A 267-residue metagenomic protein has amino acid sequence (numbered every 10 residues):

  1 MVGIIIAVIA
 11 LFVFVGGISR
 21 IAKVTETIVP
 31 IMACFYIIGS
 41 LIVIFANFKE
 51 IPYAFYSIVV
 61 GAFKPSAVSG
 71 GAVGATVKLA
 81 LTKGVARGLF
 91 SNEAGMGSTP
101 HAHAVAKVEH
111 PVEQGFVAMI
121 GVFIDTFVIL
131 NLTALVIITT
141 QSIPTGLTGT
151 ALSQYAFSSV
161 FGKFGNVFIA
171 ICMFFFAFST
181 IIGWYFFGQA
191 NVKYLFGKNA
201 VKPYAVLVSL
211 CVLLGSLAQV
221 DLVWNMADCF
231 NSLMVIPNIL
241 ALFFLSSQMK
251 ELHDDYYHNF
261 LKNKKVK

Functional and structural regions predicted by a protein language model:
M1-I4, F63-L79, S159-V167, K198-P203 (+1 more regions): Membrane-interfacial loop-to-helix junctions in multi-pass transporters
M1-V59, V192, W224-K250: Membrane-interface loop-to-helix entry segments
V2-A7, F12-V15, F45-Y53, V60-H110 (+2 more regions): Hydrophobic, membrane-embedded alpha-helices of multi-pass small-molecule transporters
G3, V108-I124, K198-V206: Membrane-interface alpha-helices at helix entry/exit sites of multi-pass transporters
I5-V15, T25-I28, I38, G74 (+4 more regions): Hydrophobic alpha-helical transmembrane segments of multi-pass membrane proteins
R20-P30, I137-Y204, V220-P237: Transmembrane helix-loop boundary segments of multi-pass membrane transporters
L41-S57, P65-A72, A106-V108, I120-T150: Extracellular/periplasmic helix-exit of transmembrane alpha-helices
A200-D254, N263, K267: A generic transmembrane alpha-helix motif of multi-pass inner-membrane proteins
